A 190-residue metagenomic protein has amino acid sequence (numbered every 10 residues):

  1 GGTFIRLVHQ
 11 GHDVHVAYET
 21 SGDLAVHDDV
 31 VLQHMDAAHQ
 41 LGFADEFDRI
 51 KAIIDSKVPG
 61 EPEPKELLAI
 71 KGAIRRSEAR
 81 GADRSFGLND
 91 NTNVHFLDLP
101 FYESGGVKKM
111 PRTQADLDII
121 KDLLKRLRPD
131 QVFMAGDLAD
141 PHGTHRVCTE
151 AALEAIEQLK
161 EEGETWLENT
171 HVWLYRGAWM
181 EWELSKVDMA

Functional and structural regions predicted by a protein language model:
G1-T165: Active-site beta-strand->loop->alpha-helix modules in alpha/beta enzyme cores, enriched in Gly/His/Asp(Glu)
Y18, W173-G177: Short beta-strand segments
G136, R176-W179: Generic secondary-structure microfeatures
Q158-E161, N169-T170, W179: Glycine- and acidic-residue-rich phosphate-binding/metal-coordinating active-site segment common to enzymes that handle
E164-L167, E183: A generic structural signal for short, solvent-exposed coil/turn residues that cap or connect secondary-structure
W179-A190: A conserved mid-domain beta-alpha-beta active-site/ligand-binding segment of alpha/beta enzyme cores
